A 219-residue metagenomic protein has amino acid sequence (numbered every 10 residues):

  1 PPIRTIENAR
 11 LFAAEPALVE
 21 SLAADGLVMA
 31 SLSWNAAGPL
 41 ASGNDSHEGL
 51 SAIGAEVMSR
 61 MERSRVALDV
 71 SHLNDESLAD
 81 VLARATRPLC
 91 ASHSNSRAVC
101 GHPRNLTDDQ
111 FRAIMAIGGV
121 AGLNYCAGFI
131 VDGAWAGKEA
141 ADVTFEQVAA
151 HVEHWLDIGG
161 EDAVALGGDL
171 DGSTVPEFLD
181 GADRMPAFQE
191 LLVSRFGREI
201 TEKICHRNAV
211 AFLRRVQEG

Functional and structural regions predicted by a protein language model:
P1-W135, E146-A149, E153-L156, A163 (+2 more regions): Extended, charged catalytic domains and RNA/DNA-binding interfaces, predominantly in divalent-metal-using enzymes
S33, G167, R207: Conserved residues at the C-terminal ends of beta-strands
N124-Y125, G159-L179: Short acidic/histidine-rich active-site segments
A136, A141-V143, G172-G181, V193-R195 (+1 more regions): Outer-membrane beta-barrel pore domains
L179-G219: Mid-to-C-terminal alpha-helical segments outside catalytic/metal-binding sites
